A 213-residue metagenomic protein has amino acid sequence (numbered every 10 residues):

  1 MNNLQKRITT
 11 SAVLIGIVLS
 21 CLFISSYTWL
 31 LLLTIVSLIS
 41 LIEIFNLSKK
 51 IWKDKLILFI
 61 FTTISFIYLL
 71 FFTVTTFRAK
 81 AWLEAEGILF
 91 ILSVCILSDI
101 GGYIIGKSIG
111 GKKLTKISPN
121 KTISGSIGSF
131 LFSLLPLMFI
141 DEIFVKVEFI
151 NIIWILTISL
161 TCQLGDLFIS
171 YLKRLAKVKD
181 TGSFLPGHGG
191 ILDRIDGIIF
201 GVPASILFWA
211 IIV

Functional and structural regions predicted by a protein language model:
M1-T161: Membrane-embedded alpha-helical bundles of polytopic integral membrane proteins
K6, A176-I198: Interfacial loop-to-transmembrane junctions
I104, Y171-R174: Pseudouridine synthase
S108, L175-A176: Helix-to-coil boundary motifs at intracellular loop junctions of multi-pass secondary transporters
K173, I198-F200, A204: C-terminal transmembrane helix pair
L207-V213: Juxtamembrane boundary at the C-terminal end of a transmembrane helix
